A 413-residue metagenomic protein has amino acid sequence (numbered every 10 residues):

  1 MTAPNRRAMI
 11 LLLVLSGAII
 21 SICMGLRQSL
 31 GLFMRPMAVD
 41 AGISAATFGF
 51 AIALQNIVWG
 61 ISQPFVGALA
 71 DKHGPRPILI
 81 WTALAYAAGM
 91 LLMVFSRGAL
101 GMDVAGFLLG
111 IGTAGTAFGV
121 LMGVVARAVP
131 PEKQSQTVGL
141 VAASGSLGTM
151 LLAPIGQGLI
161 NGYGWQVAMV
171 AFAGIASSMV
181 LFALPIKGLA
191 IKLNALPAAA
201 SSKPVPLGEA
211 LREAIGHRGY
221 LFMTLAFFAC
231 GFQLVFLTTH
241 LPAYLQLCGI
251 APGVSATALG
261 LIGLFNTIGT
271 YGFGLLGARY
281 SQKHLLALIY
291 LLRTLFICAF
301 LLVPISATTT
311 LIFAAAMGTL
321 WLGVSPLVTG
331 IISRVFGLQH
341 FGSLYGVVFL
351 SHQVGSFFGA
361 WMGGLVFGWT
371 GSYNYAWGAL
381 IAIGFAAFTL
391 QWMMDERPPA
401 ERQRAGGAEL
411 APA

Functional and structural regions predicted by a protein language model:
Q28, N56-P64, T149-M150, G263-Y271 (+1 more regions): Residue-level signature of mid-helix packing/kink "hotspots" within the transmembrane helices of 12-pass Major
L30-M34, H217-Y271: Extracytoplasmic gate region of multi-pass secondary transporters
I61-A99: Conserved MFS/SLC helix-loop-helix module at the cytosolic interface between two early adjacent transmembrane helices
S62-G74, T270-Q282, G368: Helix-to-loop junctions at the C-terminal end of transmembrane segments in multipass secondary transporters
G106-A143, G337: Cytoplasmic helix-loop-helix junction between adjacent transmembrane helices in 12-TM secondary transporters
V141-I191: Helix-loop-helix hairpin linking two adjacent transmembrane segments in secondary transporters
K187-E209, A400-E409: Flexible cytoplasmic inter-helical loops of multi-pass small-molecule transporters
I262-F265, R279-I331: C-terminal transmembrane helical hairpin of 12-TM major facilitator-type secondary transporters
